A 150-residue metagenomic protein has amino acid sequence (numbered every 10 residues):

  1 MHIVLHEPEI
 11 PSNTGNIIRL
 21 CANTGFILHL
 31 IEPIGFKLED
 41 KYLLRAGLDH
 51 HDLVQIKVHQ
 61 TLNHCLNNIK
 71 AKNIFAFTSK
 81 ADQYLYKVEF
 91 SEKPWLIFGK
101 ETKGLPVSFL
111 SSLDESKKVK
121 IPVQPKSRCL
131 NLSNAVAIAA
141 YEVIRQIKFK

Functional and structural regions predicted by a protein language model:
M1-K150: Post-transcriptional modification and biogenesis factors for structured RNAs of the translation apparatus
